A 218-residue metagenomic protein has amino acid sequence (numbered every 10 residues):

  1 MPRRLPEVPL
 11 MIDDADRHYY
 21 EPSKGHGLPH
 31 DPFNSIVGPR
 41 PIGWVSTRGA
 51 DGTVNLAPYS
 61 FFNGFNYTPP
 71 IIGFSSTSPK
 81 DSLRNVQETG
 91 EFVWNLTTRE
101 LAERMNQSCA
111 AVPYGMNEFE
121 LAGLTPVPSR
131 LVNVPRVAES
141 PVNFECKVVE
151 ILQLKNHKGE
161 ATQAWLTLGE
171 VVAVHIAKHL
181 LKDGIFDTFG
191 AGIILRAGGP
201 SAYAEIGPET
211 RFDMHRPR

Functional and structural regions predicted by a protein language model:
M1-R218: Basic, polyanion-binding surface patches
